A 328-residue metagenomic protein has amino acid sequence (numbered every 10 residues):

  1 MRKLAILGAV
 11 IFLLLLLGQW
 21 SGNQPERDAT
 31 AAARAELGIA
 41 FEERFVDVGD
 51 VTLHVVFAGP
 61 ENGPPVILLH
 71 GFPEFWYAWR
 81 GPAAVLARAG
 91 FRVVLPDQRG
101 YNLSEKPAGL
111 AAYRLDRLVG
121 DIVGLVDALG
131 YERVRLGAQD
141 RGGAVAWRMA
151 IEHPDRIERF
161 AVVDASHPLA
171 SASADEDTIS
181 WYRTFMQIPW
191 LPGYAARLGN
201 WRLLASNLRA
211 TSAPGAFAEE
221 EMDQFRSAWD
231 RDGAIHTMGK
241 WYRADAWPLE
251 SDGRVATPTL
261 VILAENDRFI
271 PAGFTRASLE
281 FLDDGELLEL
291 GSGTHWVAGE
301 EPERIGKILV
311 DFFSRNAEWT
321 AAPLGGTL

Functional and structural regions predicted by a protein language model:
M1-F12: N-terminal Sec-pathway targeting helices
L14-V55, P65, R92-V94, Y101-G137 (+4 more regions): Flexible "cap/lid" subdomain of the alpha/beta-hydrolase fold that forms the substrate-access gate
A58-L103: Conserved HGGG/HGGXW glycine-rich cap/lid loop of the alpha/beta-hydrolase fold
F75, L203, A234, R304-I305: Short phosphate-engaging motifs
G293-P302, G306: Catalytic histidine-centered segment of alpha/beta-hydrolase-like enzymes
T320-L324: C-terminal amphipathic helix plus adjacent low-complexity, charged tail appended to glycosyltransferase catalytic
